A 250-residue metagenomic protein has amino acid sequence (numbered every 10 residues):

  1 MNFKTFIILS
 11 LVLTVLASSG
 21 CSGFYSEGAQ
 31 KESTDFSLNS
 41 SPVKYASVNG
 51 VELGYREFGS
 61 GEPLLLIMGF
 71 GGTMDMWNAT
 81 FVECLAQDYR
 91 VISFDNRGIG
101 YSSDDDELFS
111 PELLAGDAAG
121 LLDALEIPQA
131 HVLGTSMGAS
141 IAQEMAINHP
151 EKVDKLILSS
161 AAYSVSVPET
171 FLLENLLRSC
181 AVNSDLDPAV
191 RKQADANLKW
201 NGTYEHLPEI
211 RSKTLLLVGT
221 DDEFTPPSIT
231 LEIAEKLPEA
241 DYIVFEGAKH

Functional and structural regions predicted by a protein language model:
V51-Y101: Conserved HGGG/HGGXW glycine-rich cap/lid loop of the alpha/beta-hydrolase fold
M68, A130, G134-S136, G219: Conserved alpha/beta-hydrolase "nucleophile elbow" surrounding the catalytic nucleophile
S93, I99-H131: Active-site loop/oxyanion-hole signature of alpha/beta-hydrolase fold enzymes
S140-N148, D154-A181, A189: Flexible "cap/lid" loop of the alpha/beta hydrolase fold
V190-H206, S212: Active-site nucleophile elbow and catalytic-triad environment of alpha/beta-hydrolase enzymes
I210, L216-V218, D222: Short beta-strand/loop motif that positions the catalytic acidic residue of the alpha/beta-hydrolase fold
E223-I229: Conserved alpha/beta-hydrolase "acid-adjacent" motif
E246-H250: Histidine-bearing beta->alpha loop at or near hydrolase active sites
